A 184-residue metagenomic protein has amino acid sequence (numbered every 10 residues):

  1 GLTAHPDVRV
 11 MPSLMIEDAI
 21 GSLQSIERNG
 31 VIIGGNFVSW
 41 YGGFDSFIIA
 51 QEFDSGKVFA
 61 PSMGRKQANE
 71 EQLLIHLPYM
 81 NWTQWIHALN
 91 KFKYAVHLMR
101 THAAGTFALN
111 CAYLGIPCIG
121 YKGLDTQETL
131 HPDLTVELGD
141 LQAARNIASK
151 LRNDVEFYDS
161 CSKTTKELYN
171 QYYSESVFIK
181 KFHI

Functional and structural regions predicted by a protein language model:
G1-G21: Donor nucleotide-sugar binding/catalytic pocket of nucleotide-sugar-dependent glycosyltransferases
L14-I75, Y79-W82: Conserved catalytic-core segment of nucleotide-activated headgroup transferases in glycan assembly
Q72-L89, H102-A104, A108: Conserved active-site histidine-acidic residue motif and adjacent donor-binding/catalytic loop of glycosyltransferases
I86, A108-L114, Q127: Short alpha-helical segment that forms part of, or immediately flanks, the ligand-binding pocket in carbohydrate-active
N90-A103, I116: Acidic donor-binding loop of glycosyltransferase active sites
K122-T135: Short acidic/histidine- and often glycine-rich active-site loop of Leloir-type glycosyltransferases that engages
P132-L141, K150-V155: Conserved acidic donor-binding segment of nucleotide-sugar-dependent glycosyltransferases
N153-I184: A charged, aromatic-enriched C-terminal amphipathic alpha-helix characteristic of glycosyltransferases across folds
